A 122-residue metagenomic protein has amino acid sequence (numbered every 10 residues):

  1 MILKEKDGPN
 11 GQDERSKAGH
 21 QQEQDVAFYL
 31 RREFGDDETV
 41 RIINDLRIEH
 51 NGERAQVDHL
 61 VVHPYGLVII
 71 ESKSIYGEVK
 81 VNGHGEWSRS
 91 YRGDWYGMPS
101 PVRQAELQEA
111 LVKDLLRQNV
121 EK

Functional and structural regions predicted by a protein language model:
M1-V57, V61-K122: Intrinsically disordered, low-complexity Ser/Thr/Pro/Gly-rich regulatory segments
